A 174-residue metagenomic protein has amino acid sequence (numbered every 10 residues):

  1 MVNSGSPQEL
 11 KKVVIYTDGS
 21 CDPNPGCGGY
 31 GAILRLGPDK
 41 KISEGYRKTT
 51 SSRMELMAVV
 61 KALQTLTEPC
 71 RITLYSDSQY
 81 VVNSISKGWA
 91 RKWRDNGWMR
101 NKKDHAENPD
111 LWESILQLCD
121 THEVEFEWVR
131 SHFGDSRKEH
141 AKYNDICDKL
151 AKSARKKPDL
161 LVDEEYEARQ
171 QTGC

Functional and structural regions predicted by a protein language model:
M1-E9: A short acidic-Thr-Gly-centered motif at the start of a beta-strand
N3, S153-C174: Acidic two-metal-ion nuclease catalytic site recognized across multiple nuclease folds, prominently DnaQ/RNase D-T
L10-V14: Extreme N-terminal starter segment of soluble prokaryotic enzymes
I15-C27, K61-Y143, L150, E167-Q170 (+1 more regions): RNase H catalytic domain
G29-L36: Short beta-strand scaffold segments in enzyme catalytic cores
G37-M54: A short, polar/acidic, helix/strand-boundary loop motif
M54-E55, Y143: Hydrophobic (often cysteine-bearing) scaffold residues that line and stabilize catalytic clefts of nucleotide/cofactor
E55, V59, D148: Short, conserved alpha-helix that lines the donor NDP-sugar binding/gating region of sugar-transfer enzymes
